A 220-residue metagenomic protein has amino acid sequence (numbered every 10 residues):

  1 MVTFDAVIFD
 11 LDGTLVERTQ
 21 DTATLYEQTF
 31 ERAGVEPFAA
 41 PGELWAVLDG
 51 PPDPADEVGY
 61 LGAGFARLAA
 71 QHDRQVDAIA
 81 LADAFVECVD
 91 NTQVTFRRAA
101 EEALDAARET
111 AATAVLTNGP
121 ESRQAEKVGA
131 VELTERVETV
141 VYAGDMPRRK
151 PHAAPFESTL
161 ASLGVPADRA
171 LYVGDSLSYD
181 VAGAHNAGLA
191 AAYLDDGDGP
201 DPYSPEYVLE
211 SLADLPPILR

Functional and structural regions predicted by a protein language model:
M1-F4, D105, L116, P120-E121 (+1 more regions): Asp-based, Mg2+/Mn2+-dependent phosphohydrolase catalytic module
V2-E101: N-terminal helical cap/lid subdomain that shapes the substrate entry/recognition surface in HAD-like hydrolases
F9-L11, A111, V137, F156: Conserved hydrophobic/aromatic "anchor" residues that stabilize well-ordered secondary structure elements
R32-P37, D73-V76, T110, E132-R136 (+1 more regions): Short helix-capping segments at alpha-helix termini
D53-P54, T92, A112-T113, G144 (+1 more regions): A generic structural signal for short
A69, A100, A114, P202-P205: Long alpha-helical scaffolds
A78-T95, A100-V131, V141: Substrate-recognition element of Asp-dependent hydrolases with the DxDx(T/V) motif
